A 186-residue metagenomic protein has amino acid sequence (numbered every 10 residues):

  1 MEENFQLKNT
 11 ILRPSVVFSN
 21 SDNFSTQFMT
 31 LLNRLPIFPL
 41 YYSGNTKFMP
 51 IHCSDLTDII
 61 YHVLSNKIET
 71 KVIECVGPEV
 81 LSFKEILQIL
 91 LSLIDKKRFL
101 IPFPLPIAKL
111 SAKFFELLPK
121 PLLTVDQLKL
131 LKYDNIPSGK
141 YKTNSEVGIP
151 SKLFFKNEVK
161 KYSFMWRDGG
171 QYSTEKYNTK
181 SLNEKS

Functional and structural regions predicted by a protein language model:
M1-S21, P39: Conserved beta-loop-beta element that borders a ligand/cofactor-binding pocket
R13-P14, G77, K132: A secondary-structure boundary/capping signal
S19-Q27, V63-I73, E79, D95-R98: Glycine/proline-rich active-site loop of Rossmann-fold NAD(P)-dependent oxidoreductases
N23-S25, S43-L64, K71-E74: Substrate-positioning beta->alpha
Q27-M49, S92-L93, K97-G139: Alpha-helical membrane-targeting segments
K47-S54, I73-L93, P102-K113, P150-F154: Substrate-binding strand-loop-helix patch in Rossmann-like NAD(P)-dependent oxidoreductase/epimerase domains
T57-L64, L87-L90, V159-S163: Hydrophobic "lid"/C-terminal helical patch of Rossmann-like NAD(P)-dependent dehydrogenase/epimerase domains
P106-S186: A hydrophobic C-terminal alpha-helical subdomain
